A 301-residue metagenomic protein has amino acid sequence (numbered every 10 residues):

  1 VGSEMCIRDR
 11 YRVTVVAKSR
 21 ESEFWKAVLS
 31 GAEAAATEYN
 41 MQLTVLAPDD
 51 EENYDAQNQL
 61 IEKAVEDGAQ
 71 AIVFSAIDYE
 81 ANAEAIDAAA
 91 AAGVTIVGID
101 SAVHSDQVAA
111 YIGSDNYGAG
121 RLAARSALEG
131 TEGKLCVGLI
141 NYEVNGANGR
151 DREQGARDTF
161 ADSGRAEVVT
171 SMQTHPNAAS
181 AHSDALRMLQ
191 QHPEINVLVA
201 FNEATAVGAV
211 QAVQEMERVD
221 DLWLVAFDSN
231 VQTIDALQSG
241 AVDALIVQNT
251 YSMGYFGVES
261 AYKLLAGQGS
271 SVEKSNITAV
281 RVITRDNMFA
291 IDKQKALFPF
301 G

Functional and structural regions predicted by a protein language model:
V1-I7: Short, small-residue-biased leader/transition segments that mark boundaries at the very start of proteins
R12-G31, A35, Y39, T44-N58 (+3 more regions): Extracytoplasmic "Venus flytrap"
V13, A17-S19, R121-A166, T170-S171 (+2 more regions): An alpha-beta-alpha
F24-M41, A119-A123, A147-A166, S180 (+2 more regions): Short, solvent-exposed amphipathic alpha-helices that sit in or adjacent to ligand/effector-binding or catalytic
Q57, I112-V137, R150-D151, A178-H182 (+2 more regions): Hydrophobic alpha-helical segments within soluble ligand-binding/sensing domains
V65, A71-A90, A156, T174-A236: Hydrophobic alpha-helical
Y79-G118, C136, D228-D243, I283 (+1 more regions): Flexible loop/hinge segments that line or gate small-molecule binding clefts
V219-D221, V225-I283: Flexible loop/turn connectors
